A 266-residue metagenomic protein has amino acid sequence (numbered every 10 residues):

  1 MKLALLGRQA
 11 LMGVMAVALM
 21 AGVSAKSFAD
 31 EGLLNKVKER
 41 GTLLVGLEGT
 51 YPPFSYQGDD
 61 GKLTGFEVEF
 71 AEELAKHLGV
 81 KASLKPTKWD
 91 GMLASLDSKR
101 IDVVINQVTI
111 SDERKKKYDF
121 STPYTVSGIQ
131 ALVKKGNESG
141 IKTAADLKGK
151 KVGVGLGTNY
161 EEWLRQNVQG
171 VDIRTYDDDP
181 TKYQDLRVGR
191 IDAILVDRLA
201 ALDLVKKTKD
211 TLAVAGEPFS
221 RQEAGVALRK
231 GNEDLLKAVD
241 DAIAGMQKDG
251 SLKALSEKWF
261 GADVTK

Functional and structural regions predicted by a protein language model:
A29-Q107, D249: Extracytoplasmic small-molecule ligand-binding "clamshell" domains of the periplasmic binding protein/Venus flytrap
E31, N159-I173, A213-P218, I243-K266: Ligand-binding clefts/hinges and TM-proximal coupling segments of bilobed small-molecule sensing domains
G41-L47, A144-G157: Short loop->beta-strand "edge-of-pocket" segments that line small-molecule binding or catalytic clefts across diverse
V68, L84-A94, S139, R174-Q184 (+2 more regions): Short helix-initiation/N-cap motifs at beta->coil->alpha
E69-H77, N137, K151, L156-T158 (+1 more regions): Extended ligand-binding regions for polar small-molecule ligands
E72, K76, K81-D146, P218-F219: Acidic, polar ligand-binding/catalytic clefts
G91, V108-K116, W163-Q166, R187-S220: A ligand-binding cleft/hinge motif common to bilobed small-molecule-binding domains
V126-V133, P180-T181, R198-A244, F260-K266: Periplasmic-binding protein-like
